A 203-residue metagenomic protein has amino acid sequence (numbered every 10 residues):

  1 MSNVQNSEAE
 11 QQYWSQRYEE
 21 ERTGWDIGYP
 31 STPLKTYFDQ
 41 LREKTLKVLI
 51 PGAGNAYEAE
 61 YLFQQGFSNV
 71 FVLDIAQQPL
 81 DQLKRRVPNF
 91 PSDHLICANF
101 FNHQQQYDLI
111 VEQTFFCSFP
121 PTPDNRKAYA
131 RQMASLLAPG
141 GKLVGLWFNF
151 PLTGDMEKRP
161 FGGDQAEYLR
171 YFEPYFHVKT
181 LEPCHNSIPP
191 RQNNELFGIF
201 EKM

Functional and structural regions predicted by a protein language model:
N69-D74: Conserved SAM-binding motif I beta-strand of class I
A76-Q78: Conserved SAM/SAH-binding beta-strand->alpha-helix loop
L83-K84: Conserved SAM-binding loop
N89-F100: Conserved SAM-binding strand-loop segment of SAM-dependent methyltransferases
V111: A conserved beta-strand element that flanks and buttresses the S-adenosyl-L-methionine
F119-Q132: A short, conserved alpha-helix within the catalytic core of class I
G140-W147: Conserved beta-strand signature within the Rossmann-like core of class I S-adenosyl-L-methionine
